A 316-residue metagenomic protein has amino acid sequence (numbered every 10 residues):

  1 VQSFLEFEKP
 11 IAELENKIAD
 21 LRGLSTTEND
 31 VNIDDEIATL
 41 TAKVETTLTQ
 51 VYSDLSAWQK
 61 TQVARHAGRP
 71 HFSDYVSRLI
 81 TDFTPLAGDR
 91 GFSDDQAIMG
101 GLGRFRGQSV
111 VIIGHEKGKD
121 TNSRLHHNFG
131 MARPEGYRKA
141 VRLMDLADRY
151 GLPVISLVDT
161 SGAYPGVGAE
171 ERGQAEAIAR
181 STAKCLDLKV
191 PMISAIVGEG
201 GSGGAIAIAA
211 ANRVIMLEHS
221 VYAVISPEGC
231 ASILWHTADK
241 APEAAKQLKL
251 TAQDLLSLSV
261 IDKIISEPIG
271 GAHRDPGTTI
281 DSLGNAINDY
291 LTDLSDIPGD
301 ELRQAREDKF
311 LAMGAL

Functional and structural regions predicted by a protein language model:
V1-S109, G277-L316: Intrinsically disordered, low-complexity segments enriched in small/flexible residues
L14, S56, I112, D159 (+3 more regions): Terminal peptide-recognition signature
I33-E36, G136-Y137, C230: Short, motif-level signal for alpha-helix interfacial/capping segments enriched in acidic residues and aromatics/proline
T61-A64, L125-F129, G270-H273: Short hinge/gating elements
P70-F72, D120-N122, Y164-G166: Short active-site-adjacent helix-start/loop capping segments
D82, F92-D94, G100, F105-L157 (+1 more regions): Glycine-rich beta-alpha loop segments
S109, E116, A132, Y164 (+3 more regions): Gly/Ser/Thr-rich beta-alpha loop segments that engage phosphate groups in nucleotides
V158-N288, T292: Conserved catalytic cores of soluble enzyme domains, especially glycine-rich substrate-binding beta-alpha loops
